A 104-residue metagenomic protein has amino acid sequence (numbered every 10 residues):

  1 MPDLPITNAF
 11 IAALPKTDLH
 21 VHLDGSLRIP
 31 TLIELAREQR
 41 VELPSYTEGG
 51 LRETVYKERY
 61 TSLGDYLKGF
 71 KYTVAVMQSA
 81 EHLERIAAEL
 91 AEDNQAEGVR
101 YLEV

Functional and structural regions predicted by a protein language model:
M1-V104: Metal-cofactor-binding active-site regions of metalloenzymes
